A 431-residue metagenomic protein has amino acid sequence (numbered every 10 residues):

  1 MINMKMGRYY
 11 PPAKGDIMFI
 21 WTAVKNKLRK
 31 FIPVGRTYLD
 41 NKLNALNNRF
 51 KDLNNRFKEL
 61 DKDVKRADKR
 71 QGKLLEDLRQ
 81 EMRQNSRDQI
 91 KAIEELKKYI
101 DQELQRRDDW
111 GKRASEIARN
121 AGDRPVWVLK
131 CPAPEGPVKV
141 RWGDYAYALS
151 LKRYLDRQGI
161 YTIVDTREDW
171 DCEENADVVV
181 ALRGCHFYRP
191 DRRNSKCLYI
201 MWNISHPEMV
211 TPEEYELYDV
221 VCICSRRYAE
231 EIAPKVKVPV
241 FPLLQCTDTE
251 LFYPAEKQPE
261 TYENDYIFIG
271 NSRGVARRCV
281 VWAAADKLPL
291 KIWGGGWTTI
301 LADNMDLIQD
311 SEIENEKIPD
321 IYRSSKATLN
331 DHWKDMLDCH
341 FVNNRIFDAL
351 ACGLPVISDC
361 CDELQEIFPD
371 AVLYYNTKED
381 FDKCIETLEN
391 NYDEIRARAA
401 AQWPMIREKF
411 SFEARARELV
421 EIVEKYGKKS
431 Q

Functional and structural regions predicted by a protein language model:
M1-R107: Boundary detector for helix-to-coil junctions that initiate low-complexity/charged tails
K73, E81-S195, V220, A229-I232 (+4 more regions): N-terminal pre-catalytic "stem/leader" segment of glycosyltransferase-like enzymes
R107, P190-K287, G295-T298, A414 (+1 more regions): Catalytic core of nucleotide-activated saccharide and alditol-phosphate transferases
V128-G136, W142-S150, L155, I163-V164 (+2 more regions): Catalytic binding pocket for nucleotide-activated donors in carbohydrate/polymer assembly enzymes
Y161-I163, Y199, P239-F241, L290 (+1 more regions): Hydrophobic anchor at the start of a short beta-strand that flanks the dinucleotide cofactor-binding loop
C172, E213-E214, D320-I321: Structural alpha-helical scaffold elements that stabilize or flank donor/cofactor-binding regions in carbohydrate
R183, S225-R226, T377: Helix N-cap/beta->alpha junction signal
